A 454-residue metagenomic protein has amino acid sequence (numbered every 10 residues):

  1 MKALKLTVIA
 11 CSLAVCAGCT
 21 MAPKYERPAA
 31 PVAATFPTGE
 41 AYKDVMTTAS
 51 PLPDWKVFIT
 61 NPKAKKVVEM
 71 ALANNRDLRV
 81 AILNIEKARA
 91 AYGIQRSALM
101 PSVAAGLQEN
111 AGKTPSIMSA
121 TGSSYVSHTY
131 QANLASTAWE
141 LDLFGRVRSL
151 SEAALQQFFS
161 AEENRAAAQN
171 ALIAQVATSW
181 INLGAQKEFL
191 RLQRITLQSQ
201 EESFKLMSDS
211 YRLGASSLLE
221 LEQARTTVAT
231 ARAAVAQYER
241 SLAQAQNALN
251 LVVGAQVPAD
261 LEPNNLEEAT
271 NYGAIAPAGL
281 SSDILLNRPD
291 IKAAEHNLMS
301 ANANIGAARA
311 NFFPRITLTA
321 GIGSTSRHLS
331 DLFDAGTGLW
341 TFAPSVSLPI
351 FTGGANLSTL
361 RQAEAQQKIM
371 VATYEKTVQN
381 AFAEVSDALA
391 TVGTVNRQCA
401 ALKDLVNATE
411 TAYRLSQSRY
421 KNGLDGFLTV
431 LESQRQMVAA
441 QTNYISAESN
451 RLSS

Functional and structural regions predicted by a protein language model:
K2, V257-A259, Y272-G273, L389 (+2 more regions): Acidic, low-complexity, intrinsically disordered peripheral segments
K2-C11, C16-A73, L155, E239-L286 (+2 more regions): Terminal intrinsically disordered/low-complexity segments used for targeting and assembly
T20, V147, Q156, E163-L280 (+3 more regions): Periplasmic alpha-helical coiled-coil/stalk elements that build and connect Gram-negative outer-membrane
E40-M46, S50-T60, Q108-S136, A259-P277 (+2 more regions): Small/polar, glycine/serine/threonine/aspartate-rich low-complexity segments that form flexible
V45-A49, P53, V57, V67 (+7 more regions): Amphipathic alpha-helical coiled-coil scaffold segments and their short linker/junction regions
V68, Q131-N133, W180, S281 (+2 more regions): Membrane-embedded beta-strand positions in outer-membrane beta-barrel channels/transporters
R79-V80, R96-S97, L141-Q169, L219 (+8 more regions): Sec/SRP-type N-terminal targeting helices
F204-L221, A412-V430: Alpha-helical hairpins and coiled-coil heptad-repeat segments
